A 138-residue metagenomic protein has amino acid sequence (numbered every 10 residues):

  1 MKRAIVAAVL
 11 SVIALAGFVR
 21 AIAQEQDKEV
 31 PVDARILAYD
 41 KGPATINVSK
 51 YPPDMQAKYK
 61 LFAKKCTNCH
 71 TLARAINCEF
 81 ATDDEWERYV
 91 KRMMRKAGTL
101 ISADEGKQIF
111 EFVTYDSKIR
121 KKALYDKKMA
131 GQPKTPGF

Functional and structural regions predicted by a protein language model:
M1-V9: Bacterial N-terminal signal peptides that target proteins for export
A8-A16: Bacterial N-terminal signal peptides
I22-Q26: Boundary of Sec targeting at the N-terminus
D27-K60: Electrostatic cytochrome c docking/interface patches
A57, K64, D84, R88 (+3 more regions): Surface-exposed, polar/charged faces of alpha-helical domains in mature secreted/periplasmic/lumenal proteins
K58-Y59, N68-A97: Gly/Gly-Pro-rich "capping" loops immediately C-terminal to redox-active cysteine motifs in periplasmic/lumenal
A63-A73, I109, V113: The canonical Cys-X-X-Cys-His
T99-F138: C-terminal capping alpha-helices of c-type cytochrome domains
